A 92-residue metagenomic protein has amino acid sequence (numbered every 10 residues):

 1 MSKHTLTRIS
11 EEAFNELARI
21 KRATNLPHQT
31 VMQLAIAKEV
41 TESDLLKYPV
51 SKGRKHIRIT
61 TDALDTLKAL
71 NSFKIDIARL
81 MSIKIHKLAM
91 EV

Functional and structural regions predicted by a protein language model:
M1-A13, K21, T41-D65: Short Lys/Arg-rich basic patches
E16: A contiguous catalytic/ligand-binding core that recognizes phosphate-bearing ligands
I20, L26-P49, F73-V92: Short, basic amphipathic alpha-helical segments that act as recognition/interaction helices in nucleic-acid-binding
K68-N71: Long compositionally biased, domain-poor regions of proteins
